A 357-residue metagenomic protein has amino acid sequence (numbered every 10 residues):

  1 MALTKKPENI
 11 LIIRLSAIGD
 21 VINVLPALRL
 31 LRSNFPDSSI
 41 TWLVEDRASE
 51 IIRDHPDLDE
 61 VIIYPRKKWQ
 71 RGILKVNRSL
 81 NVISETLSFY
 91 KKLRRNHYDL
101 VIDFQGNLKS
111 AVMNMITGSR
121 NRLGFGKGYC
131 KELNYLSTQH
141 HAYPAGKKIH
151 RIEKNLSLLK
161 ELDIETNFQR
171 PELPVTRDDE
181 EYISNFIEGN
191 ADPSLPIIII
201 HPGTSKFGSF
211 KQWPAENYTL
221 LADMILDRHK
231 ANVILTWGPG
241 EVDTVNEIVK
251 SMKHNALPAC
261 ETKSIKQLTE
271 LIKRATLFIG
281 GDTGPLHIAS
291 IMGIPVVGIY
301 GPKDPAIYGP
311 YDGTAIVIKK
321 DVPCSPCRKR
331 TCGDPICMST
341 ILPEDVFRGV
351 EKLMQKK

Functional and structural regions predicted by a protein language model:
M1-K357: Catalytic machinery of carbohydrate-active enzymes, primarily nucleotide-sugar-dependent glycosyltransferases
